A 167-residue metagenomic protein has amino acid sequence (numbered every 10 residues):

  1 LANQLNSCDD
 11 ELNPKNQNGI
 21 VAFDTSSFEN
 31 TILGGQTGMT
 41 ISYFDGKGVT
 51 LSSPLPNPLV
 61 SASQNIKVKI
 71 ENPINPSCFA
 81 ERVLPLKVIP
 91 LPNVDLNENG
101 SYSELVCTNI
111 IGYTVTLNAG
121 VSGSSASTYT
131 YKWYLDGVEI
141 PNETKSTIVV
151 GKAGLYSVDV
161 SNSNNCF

Functional and structural regions predicted by a protein language model:
L1-F167: Proline- and Ser/Thr-rich low-complexity, intrinsically disordered segments
